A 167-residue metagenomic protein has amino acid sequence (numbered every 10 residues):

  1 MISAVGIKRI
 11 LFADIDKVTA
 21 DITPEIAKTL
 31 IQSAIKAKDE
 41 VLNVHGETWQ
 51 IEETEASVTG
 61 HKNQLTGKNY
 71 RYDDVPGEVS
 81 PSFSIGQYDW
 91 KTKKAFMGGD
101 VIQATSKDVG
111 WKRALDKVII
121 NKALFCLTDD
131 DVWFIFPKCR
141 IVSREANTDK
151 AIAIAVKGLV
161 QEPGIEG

Functional and structural regions predicted by a protein language model:
M1-K93, V132-A153: Solvent-exposed edge beta-strands and adjacent loop segments that serve as assembly or binding interfaces
E53, T128, V160-E162: Residues on the solvent-exposed faces and adjacent turns of beta-rich solenoids used to engage binding targets
A95-A104: "Short basic amphipathic alpha-helical interaction patches in structured regions
T105-E145: Acidic-leaning, charged glycine-interspersed low-complexity segments
I152-G167: Protruding loop/beta-arch "assembly-hinge" segments enriched in small, turn-prone residues
